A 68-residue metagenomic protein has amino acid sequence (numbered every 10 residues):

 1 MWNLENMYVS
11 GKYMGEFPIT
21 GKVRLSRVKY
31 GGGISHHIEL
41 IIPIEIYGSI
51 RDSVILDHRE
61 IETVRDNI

Functional and structural regions predicted by a protein language model:
W2-R65: Basic/aromatic-rich interaction segments and small domains that mediate binding to polyanionic partners
I68: Short nucleic-acid-contacting surface segments enriched for D/E, G, S/T with interspersed K/R
